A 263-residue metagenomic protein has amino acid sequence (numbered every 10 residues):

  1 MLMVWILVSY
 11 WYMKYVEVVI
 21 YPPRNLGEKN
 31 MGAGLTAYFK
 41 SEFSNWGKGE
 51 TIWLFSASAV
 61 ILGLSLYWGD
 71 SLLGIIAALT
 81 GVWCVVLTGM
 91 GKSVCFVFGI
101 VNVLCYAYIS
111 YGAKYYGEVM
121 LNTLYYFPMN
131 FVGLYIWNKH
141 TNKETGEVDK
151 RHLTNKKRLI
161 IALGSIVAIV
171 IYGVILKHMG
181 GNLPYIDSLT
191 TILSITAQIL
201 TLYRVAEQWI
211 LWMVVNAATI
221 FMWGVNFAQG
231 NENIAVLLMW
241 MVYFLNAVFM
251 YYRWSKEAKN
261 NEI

Functional and structural regions predicted by a protein language model:
P23-S44: Short, Lys/Arg-rich, polar N-terminal cytosolic tail immediately upstream of the first transmembrane signal-anchor
F39-L54, T154-L159: N-terminal membrane topogenic signal
I52-S65, R158-I175, F244-A247: Hydrophobic core of alpha-helical transmembrane segments in multi-pass integral membrane proteins
I61-L72, M90-G91: Short, hydrophobic transmembrane alpha-helix segments
V86-V97, I199-L211: Membrane-helix interface "capping/anchor" motifs
T88-I136: Hydrophobic/aromatic-rich structural module bridging two neighboring secondary-structure elements via a short loop
Y125-L193: Membrane-proximal helix-loop-helix units in multi-pass membrane proteins
T201-I263: C-terminal transmembrane-bundle signature of multipass membrane proteins, characterized by strong activation on
